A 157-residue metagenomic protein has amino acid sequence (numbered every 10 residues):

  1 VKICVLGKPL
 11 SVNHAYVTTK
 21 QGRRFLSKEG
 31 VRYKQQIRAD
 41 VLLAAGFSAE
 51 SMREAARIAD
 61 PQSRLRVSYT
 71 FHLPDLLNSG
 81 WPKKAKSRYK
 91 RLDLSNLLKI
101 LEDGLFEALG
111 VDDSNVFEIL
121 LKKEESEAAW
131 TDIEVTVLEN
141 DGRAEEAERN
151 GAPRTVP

Functional and structural regions predicted by a protein language model:
V1-P157: Acidic, proline/glycine-enriched N-terminal capping motif
